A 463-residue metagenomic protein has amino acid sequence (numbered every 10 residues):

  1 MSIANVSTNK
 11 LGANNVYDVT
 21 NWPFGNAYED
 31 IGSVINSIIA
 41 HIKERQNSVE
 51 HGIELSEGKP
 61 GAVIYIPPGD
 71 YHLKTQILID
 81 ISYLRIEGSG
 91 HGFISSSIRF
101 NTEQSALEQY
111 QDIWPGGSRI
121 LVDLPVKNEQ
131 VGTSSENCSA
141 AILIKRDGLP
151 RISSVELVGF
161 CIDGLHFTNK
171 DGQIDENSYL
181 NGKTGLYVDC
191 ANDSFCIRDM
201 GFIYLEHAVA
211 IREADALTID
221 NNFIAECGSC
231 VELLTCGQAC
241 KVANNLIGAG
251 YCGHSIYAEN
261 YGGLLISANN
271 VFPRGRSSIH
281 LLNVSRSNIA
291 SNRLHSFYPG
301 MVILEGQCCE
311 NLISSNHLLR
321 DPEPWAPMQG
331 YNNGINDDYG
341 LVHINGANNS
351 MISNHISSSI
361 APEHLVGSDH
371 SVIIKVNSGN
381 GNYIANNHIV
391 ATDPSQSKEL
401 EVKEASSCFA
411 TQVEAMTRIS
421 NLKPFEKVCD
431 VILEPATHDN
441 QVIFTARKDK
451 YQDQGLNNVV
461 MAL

Functional and structural regions predicted by a protein language model:
M1-A40: Right-handed parallel beta-helix/beta-solenoid
T20-S33, R85-N181: Right-handed parallel beta-helix/beta-spiral solenoid domain characteristic of secreted/periplasmic
K43-R85, S89-A106, F202: N-terminal extracellular ligand-recognition/capping segment immediately after the signal peptide
N47-G58, L107-Y110, G172-Y179, P324-D338 (+3 more regions): Intrinsically disordered, low-complexity Ser/Thr- and acidic-rich flexible linkers and loops, especially at boundaries
G58-I64, V155, K398, V428-C429: Residue-level recognition of the N-termini of beta-strands and the immediately preceding loop/turn
I64, L84-G88, I374, I389 (+4 more regions): Well-ordered beta-strand segments characteristic of repetitive beta-sheet solenoids
L78-Y83, K145-V155, Y187-C196, G201-S350 (+6 more regions): Right-handed parallel beta-helix/beta-solenoid
E414-T417, K427-L463: Leucine-rich solenoid repeat scaffolds
